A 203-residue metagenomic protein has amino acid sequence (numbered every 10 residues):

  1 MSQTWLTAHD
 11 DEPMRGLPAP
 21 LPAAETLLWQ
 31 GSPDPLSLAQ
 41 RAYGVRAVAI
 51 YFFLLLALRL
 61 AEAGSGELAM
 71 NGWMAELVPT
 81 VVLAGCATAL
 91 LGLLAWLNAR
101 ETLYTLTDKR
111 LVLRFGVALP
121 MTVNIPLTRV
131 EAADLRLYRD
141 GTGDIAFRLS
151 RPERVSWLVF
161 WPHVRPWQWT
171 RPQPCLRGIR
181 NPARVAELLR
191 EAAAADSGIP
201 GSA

Functional and structural regions predicted by a protein language model:
S2-G31: Short, charged cytosolic
S2-T4, R139-A203: A membrane-cytosol interface segment of integral membrane proteins
A23, F53-L54, N124: Long, distal/terminal scaffolding or interaction modules with repetitive or compositionally biased sequence
W29, L111, V185: Residue-level signature of catalytic and energy-coupling elements of molecular machines, predominantly ATP/GTP-dependent
G31, D108, L149-R151: Flexible glycine-/small-residue-rich
L36-E101: Alpha-helical transmembrane spans
A87-A132: Conserved beta-hairpin
